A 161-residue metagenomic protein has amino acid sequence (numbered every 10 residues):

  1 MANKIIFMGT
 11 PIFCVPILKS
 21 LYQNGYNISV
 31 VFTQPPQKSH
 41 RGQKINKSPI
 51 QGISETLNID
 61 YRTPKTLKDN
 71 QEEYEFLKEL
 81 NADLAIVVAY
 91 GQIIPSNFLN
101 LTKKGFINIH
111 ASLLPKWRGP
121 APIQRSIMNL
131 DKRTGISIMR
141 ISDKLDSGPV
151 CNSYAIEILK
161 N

Functional and structural regions predicted by a protein language model:
M1-N161: One-carbon transfer enzymes
